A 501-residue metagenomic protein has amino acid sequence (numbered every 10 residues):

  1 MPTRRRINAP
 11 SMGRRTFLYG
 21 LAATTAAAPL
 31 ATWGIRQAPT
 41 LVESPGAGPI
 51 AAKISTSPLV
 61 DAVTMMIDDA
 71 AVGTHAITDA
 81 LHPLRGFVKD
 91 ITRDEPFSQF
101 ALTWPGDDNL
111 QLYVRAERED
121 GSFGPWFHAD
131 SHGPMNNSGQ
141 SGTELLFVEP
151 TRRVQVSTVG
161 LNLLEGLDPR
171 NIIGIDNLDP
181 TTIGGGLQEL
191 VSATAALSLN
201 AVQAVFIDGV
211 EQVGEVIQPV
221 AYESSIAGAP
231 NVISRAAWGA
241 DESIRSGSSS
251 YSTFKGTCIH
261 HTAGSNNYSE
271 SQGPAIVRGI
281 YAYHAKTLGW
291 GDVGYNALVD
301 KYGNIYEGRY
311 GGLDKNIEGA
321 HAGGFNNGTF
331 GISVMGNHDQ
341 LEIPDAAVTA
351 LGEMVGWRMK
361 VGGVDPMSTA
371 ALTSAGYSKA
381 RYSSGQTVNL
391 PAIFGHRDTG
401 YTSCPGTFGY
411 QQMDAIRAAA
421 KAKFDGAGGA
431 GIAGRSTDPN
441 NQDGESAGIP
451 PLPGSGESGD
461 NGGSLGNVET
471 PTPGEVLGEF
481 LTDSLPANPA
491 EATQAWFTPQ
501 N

Functional and structural regions predicted by a protein language model:
M1-M12, A23-A27: N-terminal secretory signal peptides
A22, A38-S44, N162, I173-T262 (+2 more regions): Basic/polar, cationic surfaces and motifs that engage anionic cell-wall and phosphate/carboxylate ligands
L30-V60, T498: C-terminal region of N-terminal signal peptides and the immediate post-cleavage residues of exported proteins
V88-D94, P125-E165: Beta-sandwich interaction modules
E95-D107: A short beta-strand element within beta-rich, extracytoplasmic domains of secreted/secretory-pathway proteins
G106-Q111, N162-L164: Extended, low-complexity, turn-rich repeat/linker tracts enriched in Gly/Pro/Ser/Thr and Asp/Glu that occur
Q111-D120: Short, surface-exposed beta-strand/strand-loop-strand elements in extracellular ectodomains
I244, S250-T287: Active-site acidic/histidine clusters and adjacent loop/turn architecture that either coordinate catalytic ions
